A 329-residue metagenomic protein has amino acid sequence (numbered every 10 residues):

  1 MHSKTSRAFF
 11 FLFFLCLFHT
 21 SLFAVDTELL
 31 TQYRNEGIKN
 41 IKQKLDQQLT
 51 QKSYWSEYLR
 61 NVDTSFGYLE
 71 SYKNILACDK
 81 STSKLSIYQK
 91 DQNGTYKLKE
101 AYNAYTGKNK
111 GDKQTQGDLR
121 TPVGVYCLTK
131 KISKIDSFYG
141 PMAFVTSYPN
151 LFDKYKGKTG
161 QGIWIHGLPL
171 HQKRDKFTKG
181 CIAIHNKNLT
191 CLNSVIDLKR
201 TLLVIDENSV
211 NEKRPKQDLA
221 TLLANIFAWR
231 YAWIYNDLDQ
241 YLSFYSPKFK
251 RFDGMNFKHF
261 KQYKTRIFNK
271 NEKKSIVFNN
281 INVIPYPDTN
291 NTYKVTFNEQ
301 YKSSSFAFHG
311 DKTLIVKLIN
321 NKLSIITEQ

Functional and structural regions predicted by a protein language model:
H2-A24: Classical Sec-dependent N-terminal signal peptides that target proteins to the secretory pathway
D26-Y68: Extracellular/luminal recognition modules and glycoprotein regions
K52-G162, Q172: Gly/Pro-biased beta-strand-loop elements
N103-N109, I165-P169, E299-K302, T327-Q329: Short, solvent-exposed aromatic-acidic interface loops
G117-V123, I132-F227: Exported/periplasmic cell-wall-interacting domains
D218-D237, F244: Short, aromatic-enriched amphipathic alpha-helices that serve as compact interaction elements
L242-P285: Short solvent-exposed beta->alpha transition segments
P285-Q329: Exposed beta-sheet edge and beta->alpha loop/turn motif
